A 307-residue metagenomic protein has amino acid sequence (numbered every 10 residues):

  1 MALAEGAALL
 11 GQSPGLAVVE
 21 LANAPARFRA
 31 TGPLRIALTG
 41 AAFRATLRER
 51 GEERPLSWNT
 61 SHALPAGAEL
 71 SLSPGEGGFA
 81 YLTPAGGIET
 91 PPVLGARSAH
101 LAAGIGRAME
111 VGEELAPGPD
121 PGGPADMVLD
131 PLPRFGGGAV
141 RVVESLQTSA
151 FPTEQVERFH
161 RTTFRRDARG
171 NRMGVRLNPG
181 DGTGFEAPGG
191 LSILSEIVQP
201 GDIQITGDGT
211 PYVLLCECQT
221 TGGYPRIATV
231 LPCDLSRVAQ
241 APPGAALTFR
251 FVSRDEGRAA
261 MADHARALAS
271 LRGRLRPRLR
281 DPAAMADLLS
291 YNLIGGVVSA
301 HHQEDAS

Functional and structural regions predicted by a protein language model:
M1-S307: Conserved "landmark" site that anchors the functional core of diverse proteins
